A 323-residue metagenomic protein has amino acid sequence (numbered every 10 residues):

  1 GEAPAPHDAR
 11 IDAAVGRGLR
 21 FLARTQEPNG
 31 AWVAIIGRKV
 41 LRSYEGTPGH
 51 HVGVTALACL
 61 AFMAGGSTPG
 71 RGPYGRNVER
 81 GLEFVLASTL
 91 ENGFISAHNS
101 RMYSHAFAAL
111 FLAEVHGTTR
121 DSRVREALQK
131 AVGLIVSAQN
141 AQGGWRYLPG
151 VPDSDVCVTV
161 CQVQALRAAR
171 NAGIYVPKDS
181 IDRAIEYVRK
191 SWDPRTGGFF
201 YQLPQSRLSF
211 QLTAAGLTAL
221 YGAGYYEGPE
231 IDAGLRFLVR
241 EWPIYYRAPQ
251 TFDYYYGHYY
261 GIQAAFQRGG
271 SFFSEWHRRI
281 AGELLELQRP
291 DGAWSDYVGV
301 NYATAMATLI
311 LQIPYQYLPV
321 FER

Functional and structural regions predicted by a protein language model:
G1-R20, V33-N77, L90-G133, S137-R183 (+2 more regions): An alpha-helical repeat/solenoid feature that recognizes helix-turn-helix modules
F21-T25: Alpha-helical segment of the N-proximal tetratricopeptide repeat
Q26, T89, W192, Q288: Acidic, divalent-cation-chelating loop motifs in proteins
G75, L82-F84: Active-site-surrounding "flap" and adjacent substrate/cofactor-binding loops of secreted or lumenal enzymes, prototyped
L285-R289, S295: Predominantly the C-terminal beta-signal and adjacent terminal strand-loop region of outer-membrane beta-barrel
